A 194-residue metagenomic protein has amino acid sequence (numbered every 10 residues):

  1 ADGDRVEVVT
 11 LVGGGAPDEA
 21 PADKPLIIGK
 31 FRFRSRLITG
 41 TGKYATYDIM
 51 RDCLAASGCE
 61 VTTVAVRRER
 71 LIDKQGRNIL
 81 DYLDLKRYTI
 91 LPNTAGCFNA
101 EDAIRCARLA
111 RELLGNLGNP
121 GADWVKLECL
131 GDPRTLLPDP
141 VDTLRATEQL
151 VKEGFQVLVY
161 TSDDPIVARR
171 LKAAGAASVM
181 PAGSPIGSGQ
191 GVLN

Functional and structural regions predicted by a protein language model:
A1-E19: Ubiquitin-like/PB1-type beta-grasp interaction modules and other compact soluble beta-rich domains
V12-G15, R68, G131, P185: Flexible, active-site-proximal loop/turn residues at the rims of small-molecule/cofactor binding pockets and catalytic
P21-I28, Y44-V61, K74-T89, F98-N194: Alpha/beta enzyme core
G29, R36-K43: Boundary/entry segment of secreted carbohydrate-active catalytic domains
S35-I38, F155-V157: Short active-site oxyanion
E60-R68: A short beta-strand-loop structural module common to alpha/beta enzyme folds
E69-D73: Acidic-and-aromatic substrate-binding clefts and catalytic sites of carbohydrate-active enzymes
